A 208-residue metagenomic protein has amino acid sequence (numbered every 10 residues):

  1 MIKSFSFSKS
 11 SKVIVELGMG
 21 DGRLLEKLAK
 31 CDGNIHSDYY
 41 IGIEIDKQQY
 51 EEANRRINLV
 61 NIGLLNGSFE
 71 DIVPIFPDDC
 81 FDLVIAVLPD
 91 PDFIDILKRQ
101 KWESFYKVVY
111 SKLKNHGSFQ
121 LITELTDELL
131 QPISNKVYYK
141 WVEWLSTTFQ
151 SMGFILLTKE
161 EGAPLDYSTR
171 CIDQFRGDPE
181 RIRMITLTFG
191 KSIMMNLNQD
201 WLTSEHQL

Functional and structural regions predicted by a protein language model:
M1-S10, K27-K30: Conserved alpha-helix/loop element of class I SAM-dependent methyltransferases that forms part of the SAM/SAH-binding
G18-G22: Class I SAM-dependent methyltransferase "Motif I" SAM/SAH-binding loop
R23, L28-G63, E70: Class I SAM-dependent methyltransferase SAM/SAH-binding core
P74-L83: A short acidic, Gly/Pro-enriched loop at the edge of an enzyme's catalytic core that lines a small-molecule cofactor
D82-Q100: A short SAM/SAH-binding and catalytic strip from SAM-dependent methyltransferases
Q100-N115: A short glycine-rich, Lys/Arg-flanked "PGG" loop and its adjoining helix->strand segment in the class I
H116-E124: Conserved beta-strand signature within the Rossmann-like core of class I S-adenosyl-L-methionine
Q131-L208: Class I S-adenosyl-L-methionine
